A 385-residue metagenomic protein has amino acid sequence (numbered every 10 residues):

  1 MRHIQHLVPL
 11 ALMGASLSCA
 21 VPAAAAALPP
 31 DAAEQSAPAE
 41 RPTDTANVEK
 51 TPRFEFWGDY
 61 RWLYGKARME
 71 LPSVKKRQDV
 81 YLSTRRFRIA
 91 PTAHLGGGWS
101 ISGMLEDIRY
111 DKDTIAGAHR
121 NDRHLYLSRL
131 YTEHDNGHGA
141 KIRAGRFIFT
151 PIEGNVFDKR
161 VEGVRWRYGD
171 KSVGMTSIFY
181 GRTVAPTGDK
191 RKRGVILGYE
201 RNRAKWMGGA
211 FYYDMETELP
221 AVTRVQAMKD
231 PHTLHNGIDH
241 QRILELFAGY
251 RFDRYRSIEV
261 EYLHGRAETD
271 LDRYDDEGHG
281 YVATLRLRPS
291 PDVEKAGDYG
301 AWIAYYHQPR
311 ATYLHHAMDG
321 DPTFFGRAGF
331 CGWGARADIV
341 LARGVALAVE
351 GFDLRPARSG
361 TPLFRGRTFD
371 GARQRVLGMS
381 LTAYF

Functional and structural regions predicted by a protein language model:
M1-E49: Cleavable N-terminal export/targeting peptides
L17, P22-A23, I148, S172 (+4 more regions): Polar low-complexity intrinsically disordered regions enriched in Ser/Thr and small residues
L28-A37, P42-L82, H119-D122, K205 (+2 more regions): Outer-membrane beta-barrel pore domains
Y81-Y212, Y281-H315: Outer membrane beta-barrel
D113, G188, P220-A221, S359: A short, polar/proline- and glycine-enriched secondary-structure boundary/capping micro-motif
I148, R182-P186, T217-T233: Active-site-proximal beta-alpha loop/turn segments in soluble metabolic enzymes
